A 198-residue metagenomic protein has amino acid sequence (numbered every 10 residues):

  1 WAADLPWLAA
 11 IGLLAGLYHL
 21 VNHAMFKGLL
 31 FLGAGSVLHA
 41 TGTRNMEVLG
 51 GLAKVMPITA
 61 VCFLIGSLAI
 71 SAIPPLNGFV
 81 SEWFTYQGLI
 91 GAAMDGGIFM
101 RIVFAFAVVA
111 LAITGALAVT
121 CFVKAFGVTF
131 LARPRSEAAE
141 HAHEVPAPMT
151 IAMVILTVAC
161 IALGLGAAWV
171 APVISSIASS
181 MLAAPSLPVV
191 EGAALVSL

Functional and structural regions predicted by a protein language model:
W1-A15, I90-A105: Helix-coil boundary and interhelical linker segments in multi-pass alpha-helical membrane proteins
W1-M46: Alpha-helical multi-pass transmembrane bundles of energy-transducing inner-membrane proteins
A2-A3, F84-G96, W169-L198: Membrane-interfacial helical/loop segments at transmembrane boundaries in membrane proteins
L20, F99-G115, V189-L198: Hydrophobic alpha-helical transmembrane segments
K27-F31, A105-E144: Predominantly late transmembrane helices and immediately cytosolic-facing juxtamembrane segments
L38-F79, W83-A93, R101-T114, A138-A162: Interfacial and helix-entry/exit segments of alpha-helical transmembrane bundles in multi-pass inner-membrane proteins
E47-K54, V128-A132, S176-S179: Short amphipathic alpha-helical coupling elements at transmembrane boundaries
T150-A171, A193-L198: Glycine- and aromatic-enriched alpha-helical transmembrane segments of multi-pass membrane proteins
